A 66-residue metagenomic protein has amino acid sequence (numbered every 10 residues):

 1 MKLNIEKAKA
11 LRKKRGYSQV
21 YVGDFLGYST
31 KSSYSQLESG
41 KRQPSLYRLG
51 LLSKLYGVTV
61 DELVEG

Functional and structural regions predicted by a protein language model:
M1-K14: A short, Lys/Arg-rich alpha-helix, primarily the initiator
K9, V20, G50: Residues within the helices of the helix-turn-helix
R12, G23, S53: The alpha-helix within a helix-turn-helix
G16-S35: Short alpha-helical DNA-recognition segment
F25, E62-G66: Short amphipathic recognition helices of helix-turn-helix/homeodomain-type DNA-binding modules
S45-E62: DNA major-groove recognition helix of helix-turn-helix/homeodomain DNA-binding modules
